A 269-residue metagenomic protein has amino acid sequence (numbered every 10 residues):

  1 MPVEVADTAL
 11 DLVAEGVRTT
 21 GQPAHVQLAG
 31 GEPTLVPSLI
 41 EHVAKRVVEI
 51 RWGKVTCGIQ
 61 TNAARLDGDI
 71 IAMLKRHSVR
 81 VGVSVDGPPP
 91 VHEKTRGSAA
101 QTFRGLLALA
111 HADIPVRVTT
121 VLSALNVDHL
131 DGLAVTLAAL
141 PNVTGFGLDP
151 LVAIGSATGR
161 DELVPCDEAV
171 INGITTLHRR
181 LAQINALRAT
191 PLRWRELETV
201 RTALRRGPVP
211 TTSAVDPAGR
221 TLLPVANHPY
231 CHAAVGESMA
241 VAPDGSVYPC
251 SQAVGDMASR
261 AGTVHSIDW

Functional and structural regions predicted by a protein language model:
M1-E4: Canonical Radical SAM [4Fe-4S] cluster-binding loop centered on the CxxxCxxC motif and its immediate flanking residues
A6-A29, V36-A153, A157-C166: Radical SAM/AdoMet-radical enzyme domain recognition
I71, G236, S266-W269: Short capping/connector residues at structural and topological boundaries
A169-G219, S246, S251-W269: C-terminal accessory region of radical SAM enzymes
P224-H228: Short, P/G- and charge-enriched loop/turn segments at secondary-structure junctions
C231-V235: Short, small/polar residue-rich loop motifs at catalytic or cofactor-binding pockets
A242: Short, acidic, Ser/Thr-enriched surface-loop or helix-capping motifs
